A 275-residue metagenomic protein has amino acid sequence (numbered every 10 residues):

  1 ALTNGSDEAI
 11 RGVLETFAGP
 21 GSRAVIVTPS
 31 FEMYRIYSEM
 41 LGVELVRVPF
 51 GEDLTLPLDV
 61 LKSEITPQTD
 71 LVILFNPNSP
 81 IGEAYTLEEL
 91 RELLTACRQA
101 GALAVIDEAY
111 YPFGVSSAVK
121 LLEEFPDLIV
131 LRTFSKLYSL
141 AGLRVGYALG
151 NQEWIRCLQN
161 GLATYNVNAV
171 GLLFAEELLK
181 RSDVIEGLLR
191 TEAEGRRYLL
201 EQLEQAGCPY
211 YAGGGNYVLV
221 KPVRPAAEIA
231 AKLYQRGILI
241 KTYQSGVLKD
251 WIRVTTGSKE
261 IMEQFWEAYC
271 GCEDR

Functional and structural regions predicted by a protein language model:
A1-R23: Phosphate-binding glycine-rich loop
T16-Y37: Conserved PLP-anchoring active-site segment centered on the Schiff-base-forming lysine
S22, V43, Q99-L103: A short helix->loop->beta-strand "cap" motif at the edges of active sites that frequently abuts
L41, Q99-A100, F125, A206: Helix C-cap/helix->beta junction micro-motif
E52-P112: Active-site phosphate-binding strand-loop segment of PLP-dependent enzymes
E88, K232-R236, K241, S245-R275: PLP-dependent enzyme catalytic core of the Aspartate aminotransferase-like
D127-E204, C208-Y211: PLP-dependent aminotransferase class I/II
A193, Q202-R236, I252: Conserved PLP-binding catalytic core of the aspartate aminotransferase-like
